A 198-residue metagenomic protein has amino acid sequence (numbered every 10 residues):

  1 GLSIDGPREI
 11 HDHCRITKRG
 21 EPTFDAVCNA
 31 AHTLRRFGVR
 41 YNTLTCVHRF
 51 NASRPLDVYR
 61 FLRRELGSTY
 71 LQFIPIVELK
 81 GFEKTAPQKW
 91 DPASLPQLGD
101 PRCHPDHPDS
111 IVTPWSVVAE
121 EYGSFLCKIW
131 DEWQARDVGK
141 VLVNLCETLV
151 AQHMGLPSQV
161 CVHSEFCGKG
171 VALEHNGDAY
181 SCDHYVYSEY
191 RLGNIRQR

Functional and structural regions predicted by a protein language model:
G1-E9: Conserved SAM/AdoMet-binding glycine-rich loop
I4, C182-D183: Active-site flanking residues adjacent to catalytic metal/cofactor-binding acidic residues
H13-D25, H32, R36-F166, A172-N176 (+1 more regions): Radical SAM enzyme [4Fe-4S]-AdoMet core and its adjacent flexible, acidic and glycine-rich loops/tails across
